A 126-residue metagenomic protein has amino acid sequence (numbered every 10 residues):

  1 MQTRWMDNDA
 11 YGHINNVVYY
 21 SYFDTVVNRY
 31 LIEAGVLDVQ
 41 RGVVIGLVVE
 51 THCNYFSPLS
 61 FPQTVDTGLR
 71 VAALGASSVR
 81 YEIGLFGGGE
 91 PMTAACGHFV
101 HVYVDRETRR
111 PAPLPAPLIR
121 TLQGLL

Functional and structural regions predicted by a protein language model:
M1-E50, D105-L126: Hot-dog-fold acyl-thioester-processing enzymes
Q2, N54, V100-V102: Residues in well-ordered beta-strands of folded domains
A10-H13, S57-P58, Q63: Short histidine-centered beta-strand/loop micro-motifs that create catalytic or ligand/metal-coordination sites
V49-Y55, D66-G68, E82: Short structured motifs
L59-T64, V71-L126: HotDog/MaoC-like acyl-thioester-processing domains
